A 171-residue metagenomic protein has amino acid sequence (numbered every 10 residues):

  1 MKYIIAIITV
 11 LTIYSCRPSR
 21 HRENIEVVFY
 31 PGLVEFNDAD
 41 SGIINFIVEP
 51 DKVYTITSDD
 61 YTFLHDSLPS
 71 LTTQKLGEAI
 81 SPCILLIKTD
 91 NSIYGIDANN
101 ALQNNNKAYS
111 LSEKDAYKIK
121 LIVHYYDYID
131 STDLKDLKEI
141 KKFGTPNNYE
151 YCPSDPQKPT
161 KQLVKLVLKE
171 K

Functional and structural regions predicted by a protein language model:
M1-I4: Positively charged n-region of N-terminal signal peptides that target proteins for export
T12-S15: C-terminal motif of bacterial Sec signal peptides marking the signal peptidase cleavage site
R17-K171: Function-determining sites in protein domains
